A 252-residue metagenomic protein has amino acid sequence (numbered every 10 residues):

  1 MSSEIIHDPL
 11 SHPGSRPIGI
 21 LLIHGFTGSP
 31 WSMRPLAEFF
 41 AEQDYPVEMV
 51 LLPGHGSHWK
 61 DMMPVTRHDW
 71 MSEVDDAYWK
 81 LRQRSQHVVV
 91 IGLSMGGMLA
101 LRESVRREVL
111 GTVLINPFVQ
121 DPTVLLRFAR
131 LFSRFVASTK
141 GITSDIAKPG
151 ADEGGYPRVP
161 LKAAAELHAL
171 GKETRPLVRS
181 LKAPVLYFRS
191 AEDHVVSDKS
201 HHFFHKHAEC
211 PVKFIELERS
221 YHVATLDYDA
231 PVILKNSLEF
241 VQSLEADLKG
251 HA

Functional and structural regions predicted by a protein language model:
L36, A183, S197-K206: Short alpha-helix in the alpha/beta-hydrolase fold that links the catalytic acid
A41-W59: Conserved alpha/beta-hydrolase
G92-G96, A100: Gly/Ala-rich beta-loop-alpha elbow adjacent to hydrolase catalytic centers
V113-P122: Active-site nucleophile loop of the alpha/beta-hydrolase fold
P160-L177, A183: Active-site nucleophile elbow and catalytic-triad environment of alpha/beta-hydrolase enzymes
S180-L181, Y187-R189, D193: Short beta-strand/loop motif that positions the catalytic acidic residue of the alpha/beta-hydrolase fold
H202, K206-V223: Catalytic histidine neighborhood in serine/cysteine hydrolases with alpha/beta-hydrolase-type architecture
R219-A252: Catalytic active-site module of serine/aspartate enzymes centered on a nucleophile-bearing elbow/loop
